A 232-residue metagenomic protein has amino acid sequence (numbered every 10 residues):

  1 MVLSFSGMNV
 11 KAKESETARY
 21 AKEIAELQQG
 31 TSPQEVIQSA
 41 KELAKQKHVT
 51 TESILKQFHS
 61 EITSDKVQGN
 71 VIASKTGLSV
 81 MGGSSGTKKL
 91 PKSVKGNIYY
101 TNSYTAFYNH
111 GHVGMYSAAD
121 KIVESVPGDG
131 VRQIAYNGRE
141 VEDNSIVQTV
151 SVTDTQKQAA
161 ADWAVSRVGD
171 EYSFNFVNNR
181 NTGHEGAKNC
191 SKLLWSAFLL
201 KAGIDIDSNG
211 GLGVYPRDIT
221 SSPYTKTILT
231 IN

Functional and structural regions predicted by a protein language model:
L3-K22: Sec-dependent signal peptide cleavage junction
E16-A18, I54-Q57, T63-D65, N181 (+1 more regions): Activation targets extended, charge/polar-rich intrinsically disordered C-terminal tails
A25-E26: Short extracytoplasmic/periplasmic juxtamembrane "stem" segments immediately C-terminal to an N-terminal membrane anchor
G30-K92: Non-catalytic propeptide/linker segments at domain boundaries
P91-S151, F174-E185: Glycine-rich catalytic cores of cysteine/serine-nucleophile enzymes that process amide/ester linkages in cell-envelope
G96-Y99, G114, A164, L194 (+1 more regions): Residue-level preference for non-acidic, small/hydrophobic
Q148-S208: Active-site nucleophile-His-acid catalytic modules used for acyl/amide transfer and hydrolysis across diverse enzymes
